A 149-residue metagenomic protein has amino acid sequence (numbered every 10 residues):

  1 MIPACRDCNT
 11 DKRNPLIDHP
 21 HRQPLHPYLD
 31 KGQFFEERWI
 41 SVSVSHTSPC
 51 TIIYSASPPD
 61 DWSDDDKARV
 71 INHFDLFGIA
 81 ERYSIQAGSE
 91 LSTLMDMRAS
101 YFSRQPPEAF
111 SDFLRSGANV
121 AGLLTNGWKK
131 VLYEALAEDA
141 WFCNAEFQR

Functional and structural regions predicted by a protein language model:
M1-A56: Glycine- and acidic-residue-rich phosphate-binding/metal-coordinating active-site segment common to enzymes that handle
P59-R149: C-terminal, charged low-complexity interaction regions
